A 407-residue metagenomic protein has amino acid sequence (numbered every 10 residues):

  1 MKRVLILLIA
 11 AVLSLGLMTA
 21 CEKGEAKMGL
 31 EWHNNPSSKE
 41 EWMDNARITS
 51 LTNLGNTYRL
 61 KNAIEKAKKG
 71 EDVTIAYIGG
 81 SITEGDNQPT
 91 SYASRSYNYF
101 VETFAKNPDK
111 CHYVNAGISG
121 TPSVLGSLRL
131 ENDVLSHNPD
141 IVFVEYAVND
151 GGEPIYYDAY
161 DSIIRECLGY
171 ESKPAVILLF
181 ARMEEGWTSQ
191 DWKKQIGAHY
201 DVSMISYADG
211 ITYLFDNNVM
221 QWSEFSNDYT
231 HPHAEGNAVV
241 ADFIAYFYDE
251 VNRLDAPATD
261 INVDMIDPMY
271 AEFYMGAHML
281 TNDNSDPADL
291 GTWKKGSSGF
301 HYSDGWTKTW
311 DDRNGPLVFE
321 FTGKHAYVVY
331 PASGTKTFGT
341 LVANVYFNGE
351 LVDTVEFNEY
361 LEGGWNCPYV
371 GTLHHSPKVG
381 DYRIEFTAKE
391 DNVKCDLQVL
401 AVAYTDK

Functional and structural regions predicted by a protein language model:
K2-L8, V12, G16, A20-A76 (+5 more regions): N-terminal secretory targeting modules
Y77-I78, E145: Structural cue for short, hydrophobic secondary-structure segments
I78-G79, V114, Y207: A secondary-structure boundary/capping signal
S81-T83, H233: Ser/Thr-glycine-rich phosphate-binding loops at phosphate-binding pockets of nucleotides, nucleotide cofactors
S94-N98, E102, K106-D109, T121 (+6 more regions): Alpha-helical cap/lid subdomain in secreted, periplasmic, or secretory-pathway luminal O-acyl-processing enzymes
C111-S119: Acidic helix-start/capping segments at beta-turn-to-alpha-helix junctions
